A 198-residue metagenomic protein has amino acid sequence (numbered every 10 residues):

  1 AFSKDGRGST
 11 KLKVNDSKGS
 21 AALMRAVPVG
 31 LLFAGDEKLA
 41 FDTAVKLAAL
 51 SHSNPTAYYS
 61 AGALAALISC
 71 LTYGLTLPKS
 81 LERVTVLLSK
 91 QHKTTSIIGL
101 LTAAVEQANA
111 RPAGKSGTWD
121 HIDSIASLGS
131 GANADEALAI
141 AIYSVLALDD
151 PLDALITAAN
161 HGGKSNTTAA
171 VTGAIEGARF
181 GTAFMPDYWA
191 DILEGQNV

Functional and structural regions predicted by a protein language model:
A1-V198: Structured, active/binding-site neighborhoods that engage oxygen-rich ligands
